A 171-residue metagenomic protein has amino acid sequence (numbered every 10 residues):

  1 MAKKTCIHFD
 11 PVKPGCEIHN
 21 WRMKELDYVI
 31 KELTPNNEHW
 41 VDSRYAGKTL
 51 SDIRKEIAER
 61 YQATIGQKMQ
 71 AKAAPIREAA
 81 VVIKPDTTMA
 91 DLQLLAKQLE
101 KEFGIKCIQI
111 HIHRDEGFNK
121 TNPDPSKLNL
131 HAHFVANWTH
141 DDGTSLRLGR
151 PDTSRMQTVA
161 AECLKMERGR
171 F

Functional and structural regions predicted by a protein language model:
M1-F171: N-terminal nicking endonuclease/strand-transfer module with a His-rich metal-binding environment and a catalytic Tyr
